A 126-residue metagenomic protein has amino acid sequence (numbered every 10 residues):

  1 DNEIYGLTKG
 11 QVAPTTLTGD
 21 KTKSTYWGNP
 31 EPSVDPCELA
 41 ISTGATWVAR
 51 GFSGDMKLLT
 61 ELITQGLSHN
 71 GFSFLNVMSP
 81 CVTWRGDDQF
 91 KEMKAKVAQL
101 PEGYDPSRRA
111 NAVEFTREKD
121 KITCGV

Functional and structural regions predicted by a protein language model:
D1, N76-M78: Short beta-strand segments
D1-G6, L58-T60: Thiamine diphosphate
G6-V12, R85-F90: Short acidic, glycine/serine/threonine-rich loops at helix termini
V12-L17, G66, K91-K94: Short, hinge-like loop/turn segments at secondary-structure boundaries
G19-G66: Conserved thiamine diphosphate
E38, T46-A49, F72-F74, T123-V126: Structural motif
G54, S79-C81: Active-site-proximal loop/turn and secondary-structure-junction residues that shape catalytic pockets, frequently
C81-V126: Flexible, low-complexity linker and terminal segments
